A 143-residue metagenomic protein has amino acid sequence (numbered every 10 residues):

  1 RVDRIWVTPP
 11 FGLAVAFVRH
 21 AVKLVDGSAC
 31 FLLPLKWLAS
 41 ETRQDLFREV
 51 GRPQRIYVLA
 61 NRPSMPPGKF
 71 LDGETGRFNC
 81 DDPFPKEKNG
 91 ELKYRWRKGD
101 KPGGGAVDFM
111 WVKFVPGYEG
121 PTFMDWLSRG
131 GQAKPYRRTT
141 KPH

Functional and structural regions predicted by a protein language model:
R1-H143: Class I S-adenosyl-L-methionine-dependent methyltransferase catalytic core
